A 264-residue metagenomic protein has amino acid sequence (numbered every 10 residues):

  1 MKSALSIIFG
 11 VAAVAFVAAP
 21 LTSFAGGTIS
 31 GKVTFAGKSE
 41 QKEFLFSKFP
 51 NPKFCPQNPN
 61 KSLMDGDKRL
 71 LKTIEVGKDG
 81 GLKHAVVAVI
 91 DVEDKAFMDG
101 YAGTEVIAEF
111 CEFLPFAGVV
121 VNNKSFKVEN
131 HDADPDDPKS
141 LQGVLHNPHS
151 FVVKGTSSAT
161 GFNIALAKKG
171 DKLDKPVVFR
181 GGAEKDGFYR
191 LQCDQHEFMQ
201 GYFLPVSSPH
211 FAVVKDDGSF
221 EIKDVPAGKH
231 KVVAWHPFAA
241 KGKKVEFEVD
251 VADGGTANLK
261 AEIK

Functional and structural regions predicted by a protein language model:
M1-V11: Bacterial N-terminal signal peptides that target proteins for export
S3, A19-P20: Intrinsic disorder/low-complexity segments
V11-A13, S23-F24: Cleavable N-terminal signal peptides
L21-K264: Extracytoplasmic copper-binding redox domains, predominantly the cupredoxin/blue-copper superfamily
